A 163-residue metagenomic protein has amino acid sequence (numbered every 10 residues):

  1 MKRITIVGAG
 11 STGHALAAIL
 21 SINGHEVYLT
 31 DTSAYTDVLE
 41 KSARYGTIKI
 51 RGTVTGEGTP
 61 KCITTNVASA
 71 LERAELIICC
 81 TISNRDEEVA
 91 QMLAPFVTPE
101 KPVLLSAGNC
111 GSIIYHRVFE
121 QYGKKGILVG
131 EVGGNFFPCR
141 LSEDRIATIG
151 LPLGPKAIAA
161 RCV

Functional and structural regions predicted by a protein language model:
M1-G52: NAD(P)+-binding Rossmann beta1-loop-alpha1 motif at the extreme N-terminus of oxidoreductases
K2, I127, P155: Nucleotide donor/acceptor-binding cores
E26, K61-C62, L128: Conserved beta-strand segments of alpha/beta enzyme cores
T30, R51-T53, N66, G130-V132: Conserved beta-strand termini and adjacent loop/short-helix elements that scaffold enzyme active sites in alpha/beta
V54-P102: Rossmann-like NAD(P)-binding element
S83-R145: Rossmann-like NAD(P)(H) cofactor-binding subdomain of soluble oxidoreductases
A147-V163: Internal alpha-helical scaffold of NAD(P)-dependent oxidoreductase catalytic cores
